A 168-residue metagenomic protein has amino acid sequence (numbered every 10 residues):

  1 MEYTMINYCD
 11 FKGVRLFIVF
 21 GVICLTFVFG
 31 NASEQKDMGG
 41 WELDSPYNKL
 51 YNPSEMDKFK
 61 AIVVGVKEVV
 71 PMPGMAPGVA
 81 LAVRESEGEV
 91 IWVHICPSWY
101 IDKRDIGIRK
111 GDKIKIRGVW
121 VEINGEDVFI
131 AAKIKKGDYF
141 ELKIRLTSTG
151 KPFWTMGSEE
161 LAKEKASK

Functional and structural regions predicted by a protein language model:
I6-I18: Bacterial N-terminal signal peptides that target proteins for export
F17-F27: Bacterial N-terminal signal peptides
K36-K58: Short boundary/loop segments of OB/S1/cold-shock single-stranded nucleic-acid-binding domains
E55-M75: Structural detector for short beta-strands of small beta-barrel domains
M72-I95: OB-fold (S1/OB) nucleic-acid-binding surfaces
Y100-I116: Short nucleic-acid-contacting surface segments enriched for D/E, G, S/T with interspersed K/R
V121-G150: OB-fold/S1-family single-stranded nucleic acid-binding modules
F140-K168: Extended, charge-rich, solvent-exposed interface segments
